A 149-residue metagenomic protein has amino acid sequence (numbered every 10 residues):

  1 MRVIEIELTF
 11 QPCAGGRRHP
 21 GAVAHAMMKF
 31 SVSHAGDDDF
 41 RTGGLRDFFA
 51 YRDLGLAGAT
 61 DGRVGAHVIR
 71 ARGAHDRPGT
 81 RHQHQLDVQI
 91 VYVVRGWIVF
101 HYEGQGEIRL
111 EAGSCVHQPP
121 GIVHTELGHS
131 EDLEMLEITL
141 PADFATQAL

Functional and structural regions predicted by a protein language model:
R2, R17-R18: Basic polycationic patches enriched in arginine
I6, F10, G21, A26-H34 (+1 more regions): Double-stranded beta-helix
F40-H82, D87-V88: A short glycine-rich, His/Asp/Glu-containing loop-to-beta-strand
V68, Y102-G104, G128, E137: Residue-level recognition of conserved beta-strand positions in structured domain cores
T80, F100-H101, Q118, V123-S130: Short beta-strand His + acidic residue motifs that chelate non-heme Fe in jelly-roll/DSBH and cupin folds
Q83-V99: Short, conserved beta-strand element in jelly-roll/cupin
G104-P120: Short acidic-glycine-tyrosine-enriched beta hairpin
